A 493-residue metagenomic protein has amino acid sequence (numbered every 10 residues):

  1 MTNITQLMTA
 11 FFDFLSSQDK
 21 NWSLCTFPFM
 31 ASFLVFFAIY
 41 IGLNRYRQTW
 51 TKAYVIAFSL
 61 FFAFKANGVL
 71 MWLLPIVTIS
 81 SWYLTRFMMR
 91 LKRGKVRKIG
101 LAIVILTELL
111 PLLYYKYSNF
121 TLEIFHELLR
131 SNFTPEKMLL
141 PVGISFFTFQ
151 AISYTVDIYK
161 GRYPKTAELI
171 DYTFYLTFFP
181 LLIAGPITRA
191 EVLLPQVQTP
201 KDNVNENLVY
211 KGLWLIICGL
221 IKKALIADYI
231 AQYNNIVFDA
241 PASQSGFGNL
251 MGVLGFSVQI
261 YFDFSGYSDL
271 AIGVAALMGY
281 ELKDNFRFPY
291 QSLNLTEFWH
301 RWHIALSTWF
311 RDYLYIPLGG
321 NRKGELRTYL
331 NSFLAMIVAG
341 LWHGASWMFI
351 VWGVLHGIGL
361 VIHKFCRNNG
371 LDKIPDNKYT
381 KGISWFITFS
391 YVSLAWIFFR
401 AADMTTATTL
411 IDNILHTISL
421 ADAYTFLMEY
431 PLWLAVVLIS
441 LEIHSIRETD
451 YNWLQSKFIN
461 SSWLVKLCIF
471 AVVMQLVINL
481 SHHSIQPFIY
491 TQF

Functional and structural regions predicted by a protein language model:
T2-Q492: Membrane-embedded transmembrane alpha-helical bundles that form the catalytic cores of multi-pass lipid-modifying
